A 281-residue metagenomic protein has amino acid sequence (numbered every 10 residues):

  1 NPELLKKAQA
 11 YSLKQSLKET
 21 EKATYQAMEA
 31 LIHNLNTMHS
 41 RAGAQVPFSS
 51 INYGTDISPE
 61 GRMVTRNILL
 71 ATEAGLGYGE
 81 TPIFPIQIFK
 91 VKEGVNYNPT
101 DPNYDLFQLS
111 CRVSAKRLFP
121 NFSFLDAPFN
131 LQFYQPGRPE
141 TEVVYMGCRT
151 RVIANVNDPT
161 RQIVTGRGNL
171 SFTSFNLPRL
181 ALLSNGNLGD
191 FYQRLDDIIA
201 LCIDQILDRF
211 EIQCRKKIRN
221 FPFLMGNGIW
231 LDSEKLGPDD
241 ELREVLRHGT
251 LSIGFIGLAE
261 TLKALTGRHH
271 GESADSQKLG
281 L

Functional and structural regions predicted by a protein language model:
N1-R247, R268-L281: Conserved catalytic cores of very large enzyme subunits
L251-A264: Contiguous, well-ordered alpha-helical segments that form the cores/surfaces of helical PPI scaffolds
